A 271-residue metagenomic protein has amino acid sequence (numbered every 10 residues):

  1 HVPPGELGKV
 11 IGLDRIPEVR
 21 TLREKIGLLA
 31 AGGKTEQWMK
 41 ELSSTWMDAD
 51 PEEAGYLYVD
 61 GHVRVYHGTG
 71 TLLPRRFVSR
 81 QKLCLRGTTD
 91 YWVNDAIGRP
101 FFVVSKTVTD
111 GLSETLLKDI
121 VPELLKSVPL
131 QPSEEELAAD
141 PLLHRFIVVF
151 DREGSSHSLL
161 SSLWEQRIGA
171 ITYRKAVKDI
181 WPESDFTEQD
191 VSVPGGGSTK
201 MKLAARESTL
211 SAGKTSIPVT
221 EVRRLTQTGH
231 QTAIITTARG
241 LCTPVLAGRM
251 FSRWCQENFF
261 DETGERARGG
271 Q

Functional and structural regions predicted by a protein language model:
H1, E18, L22, E53-R64 (+5 more regions): Short, conserved catalytic/metal-binding motifs centered on acidic residues
H1-V10: DNA-recognition alpha helix
L7, F101-V108, L143-R145, T232 (+1 more regions): Glycine- and acidic
L13-V93: Active-site-proximal, Lys/Arg-enriched surface segment that forms a nucleic-acid-binding/basic interface patch
F77-E135, Q231-T232: Electropositive, glycine- and tryptophan-enriched low-complexity nucleic-acid-binding patches
E114-D179: Domain-level cores of phosphate- or acyl-group-handling catalytic modules
L160-S161, E165-F259, G264: An anionic, glycine-rich sequence signature occurring as long contiguous blocks
T263-Q271: Charged, amphipathic alpha-helical linkers/stalks
